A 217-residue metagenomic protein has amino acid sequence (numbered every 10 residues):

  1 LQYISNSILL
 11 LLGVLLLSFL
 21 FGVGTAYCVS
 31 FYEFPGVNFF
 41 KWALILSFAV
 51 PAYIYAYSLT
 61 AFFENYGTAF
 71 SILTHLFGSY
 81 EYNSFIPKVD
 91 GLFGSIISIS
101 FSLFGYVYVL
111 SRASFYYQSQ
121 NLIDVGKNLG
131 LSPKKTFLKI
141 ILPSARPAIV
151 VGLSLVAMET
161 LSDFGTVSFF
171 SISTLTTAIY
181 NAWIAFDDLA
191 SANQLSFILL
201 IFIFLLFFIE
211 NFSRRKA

Functional and structural regions predicted by a protein language model:
L1-F115, S144-F164, A192-F212: Membrane-water interface segments at the C-terminal ends of transmembrane alpha-helices in multi-pass inner-membrane
A26-S30, Y108-Y117, I123, N128 (+2 more regions): Helix-loop junctions at the membrane interface of multi-pass solute transporters
P35, L131-S132: Short coil/turn motifs that cap or connect alpha-helices
K41, T74-G78, Q120-N128, K139 (+1 more regions): Short amphipathic alpha-helical coupling elements at transmembrane boundaries
L73, S119-Q120, K135, I172-T176 (+1 more regions): Feature of multi-pass inner-membrane transport and sensor proteins that recognizes transmembrane helices together
L129-L131, P143: Glycine/proline-centered hinge or cleavage motifs at structural transition points of membrane proteins
L161-F186: Glycine-rich helix-loop "coupling/hinge" segments at transmembrane-helix boundaries in multipass transporters
